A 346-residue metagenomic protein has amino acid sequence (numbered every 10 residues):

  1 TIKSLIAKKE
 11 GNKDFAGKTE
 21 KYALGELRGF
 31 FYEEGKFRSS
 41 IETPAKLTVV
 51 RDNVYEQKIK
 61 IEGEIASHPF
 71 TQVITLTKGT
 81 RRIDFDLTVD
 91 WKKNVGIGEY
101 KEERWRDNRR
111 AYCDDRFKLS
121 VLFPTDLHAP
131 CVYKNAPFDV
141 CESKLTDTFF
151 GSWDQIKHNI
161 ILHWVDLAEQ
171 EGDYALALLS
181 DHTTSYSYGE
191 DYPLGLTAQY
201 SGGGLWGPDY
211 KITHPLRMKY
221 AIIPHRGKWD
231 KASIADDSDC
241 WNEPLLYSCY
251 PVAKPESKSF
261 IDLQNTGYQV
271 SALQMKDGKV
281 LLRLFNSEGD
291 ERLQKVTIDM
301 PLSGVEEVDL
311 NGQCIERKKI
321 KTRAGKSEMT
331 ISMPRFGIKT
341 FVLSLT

Functional and structural regions predicted by a protein language model:
T1-T346: C-terminal (or distal) subdomains of carbohydrate-active enzymes
